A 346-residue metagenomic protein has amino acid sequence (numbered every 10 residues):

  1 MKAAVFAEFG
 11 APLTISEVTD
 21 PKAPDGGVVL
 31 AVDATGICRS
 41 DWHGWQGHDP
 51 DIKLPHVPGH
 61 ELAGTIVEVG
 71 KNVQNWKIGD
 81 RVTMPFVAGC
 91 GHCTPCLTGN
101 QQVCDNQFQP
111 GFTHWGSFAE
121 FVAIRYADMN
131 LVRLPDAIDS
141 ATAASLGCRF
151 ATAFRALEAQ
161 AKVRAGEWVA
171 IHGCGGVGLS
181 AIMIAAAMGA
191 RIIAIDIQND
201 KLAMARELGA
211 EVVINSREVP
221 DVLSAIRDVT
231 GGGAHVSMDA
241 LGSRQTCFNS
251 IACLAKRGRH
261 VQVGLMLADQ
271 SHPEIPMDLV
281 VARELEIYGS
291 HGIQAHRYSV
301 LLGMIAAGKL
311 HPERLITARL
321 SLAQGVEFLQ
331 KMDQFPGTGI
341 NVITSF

Functional and structural regions predicted by a protein language model:
M1-A63, V122, Y126, S345-F346: Short N-terminal strand-loop motif that marks the start of NAD(P)H/FAD-dependent oxidoreductase cofactor-binding domains
P21-T35, H48-C96, P135-I138: Glycine-rich beta-strand-centered segment in the early N-terminal region that forms part of a ligand/cofactor-binding
R81, I138-V219, S224: Mid-domain Rossmann-like dinucleotide-binding core that forms the NAD(H)/NADP(H) cofactor-binding site
C90-H172: NAD(P)H dinucleotide-binding glycine-rich loop of Rossmann-like/cofactor-binding domains, especially the beta1-alpha1
R164, V169, G231, H235 (+5 more regions): C-terminal capping/lid region of NAD(P)-dependent oxidoreductase domains
R244-K309, S345-F346: Glycine-rich phosphate-binding loop and adjacent beta-alpha segment of Rossmann(oid) nucleotide-cofactor-binding
